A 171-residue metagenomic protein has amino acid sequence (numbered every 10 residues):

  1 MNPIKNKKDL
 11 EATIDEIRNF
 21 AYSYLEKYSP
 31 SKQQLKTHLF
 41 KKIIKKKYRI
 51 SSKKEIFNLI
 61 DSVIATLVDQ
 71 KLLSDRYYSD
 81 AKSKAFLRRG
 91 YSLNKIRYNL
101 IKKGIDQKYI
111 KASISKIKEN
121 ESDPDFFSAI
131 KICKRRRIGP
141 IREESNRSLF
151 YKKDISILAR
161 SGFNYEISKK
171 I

Functional and structural regions predicted by a protein language model:
M1-I171: An alpha-helical, amphipathic repeat domain used for nucleic-acid recognition, typified by the mTERF helical solenoid
